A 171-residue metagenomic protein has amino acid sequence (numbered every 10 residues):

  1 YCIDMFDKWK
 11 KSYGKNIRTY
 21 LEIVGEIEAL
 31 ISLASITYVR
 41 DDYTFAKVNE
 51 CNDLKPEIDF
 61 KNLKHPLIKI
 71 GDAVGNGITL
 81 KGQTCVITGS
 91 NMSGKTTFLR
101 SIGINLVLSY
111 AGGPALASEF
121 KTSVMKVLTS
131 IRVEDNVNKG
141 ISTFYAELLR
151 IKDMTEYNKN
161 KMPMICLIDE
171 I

Functional and structural regions predicted by a protein language model:
Y1-E26, E134, N138-I141, R150: Long, non-coiled-coil amphipathic alpha-helical linker/lever segments that couple catalytic cores to other domains
D4-D7, V39-Y43, F120-K121: Short coil/turn segments at secondary-structure boundaries
I17-V48, D59-K61: Amphipathic alpha-helical domain-onset/packing element
L33, T44-I171: ATPase nucleotide-binding head domains, primarily ABC-like/P-loop NTPase cores
